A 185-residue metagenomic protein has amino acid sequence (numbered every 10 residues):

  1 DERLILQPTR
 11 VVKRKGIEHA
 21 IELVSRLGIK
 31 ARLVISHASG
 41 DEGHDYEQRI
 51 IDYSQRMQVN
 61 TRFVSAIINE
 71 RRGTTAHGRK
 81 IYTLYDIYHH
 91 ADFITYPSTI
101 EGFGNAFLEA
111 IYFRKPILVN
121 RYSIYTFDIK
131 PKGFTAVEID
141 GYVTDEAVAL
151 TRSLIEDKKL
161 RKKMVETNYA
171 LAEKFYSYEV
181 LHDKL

Functional and structural regions predicted by a protein language model:
D1-K15, I21-V24, V34: Conserved donor-binding/catalytic core segment of Leloir-type glycosyltransferases
H44-D86: Nucleotide-activated donor-binding/catalytic signature segment of Leloir-type glycosyltransferases, i.e., the conserved
L84, G104-F107, Y125: Short glycine/serine-rich donor-binding loops of glycosyltransferases
H89, I94-T95: A short hydrophobic beta-strand element within the catalytic core of glycosyltransferases that build diverse glycans
T99: Aromatic "clamp/platform" in nucleotide-sugar-dependent glycosyltransferases that forms part of the donor/acceptor
P116-N120, A136-V137: Short hydrophobic beta-strand element within catalytic cores of glycosyltransferases and related nucleotide-activated
T126-R152, L160-K162: Change "using UDP/GDP/dTDP sugars" to "using nucleotide sugars
E156-L185: A charged, aromatic-enriched C-terminal amphipathic alpha-helix characteristic of glycosyltransferases across folds
